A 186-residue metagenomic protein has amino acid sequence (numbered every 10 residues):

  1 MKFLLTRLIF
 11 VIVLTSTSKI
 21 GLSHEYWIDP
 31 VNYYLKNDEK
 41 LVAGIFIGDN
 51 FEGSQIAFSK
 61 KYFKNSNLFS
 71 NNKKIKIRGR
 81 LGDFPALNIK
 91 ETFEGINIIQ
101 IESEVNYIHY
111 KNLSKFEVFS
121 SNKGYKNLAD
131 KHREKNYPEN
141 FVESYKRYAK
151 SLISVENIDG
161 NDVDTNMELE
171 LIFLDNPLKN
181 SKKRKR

Functional and structural regions predicted by a protein language model:
K2-V11: Sec-dependent signal peptide recognition, specifically the positively charged N-region followed immediately by
L22-R186: N-terminal soluble domains immediately following signal/targeting peptides that reside in extracytoplasmic
